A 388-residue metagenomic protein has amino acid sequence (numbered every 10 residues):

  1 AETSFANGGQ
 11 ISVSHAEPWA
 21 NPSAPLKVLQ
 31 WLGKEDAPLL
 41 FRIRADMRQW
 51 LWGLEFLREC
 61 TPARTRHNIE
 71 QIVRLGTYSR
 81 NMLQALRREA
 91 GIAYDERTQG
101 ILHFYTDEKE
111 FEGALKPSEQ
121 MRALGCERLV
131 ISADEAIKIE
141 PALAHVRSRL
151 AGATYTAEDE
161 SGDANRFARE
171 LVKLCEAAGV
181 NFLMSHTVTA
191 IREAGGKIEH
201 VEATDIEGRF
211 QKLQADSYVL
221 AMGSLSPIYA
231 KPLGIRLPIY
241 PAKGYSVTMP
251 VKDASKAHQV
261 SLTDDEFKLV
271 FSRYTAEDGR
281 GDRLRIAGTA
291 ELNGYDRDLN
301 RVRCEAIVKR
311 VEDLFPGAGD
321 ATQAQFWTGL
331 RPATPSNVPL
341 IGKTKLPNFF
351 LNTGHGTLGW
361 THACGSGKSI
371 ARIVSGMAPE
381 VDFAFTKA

Functional and structural regions predicted by a protein language model:
A1, G9-E59, A144, T187-E199 (+1 more regions): Active-site substrate-recognition segment that forms the wall of the catalytic cavity or substrate channel
S4: Extended, charge-enriched "interface" segments that sit outside catalytic cores
W50-K173: Rossmann-like flavin
A85-R97, A177-N181, I235, F315-T322 (+1 more regions): Surface-exposed helix-capping loop/turn segments at secondary-structure junctions
V130, E193-G195, V251, V338-A388: C-terminal lid/capping helical subdomain adjacent to the catalytic/cofactor pocket in oxidative enzymes
I131-A142, E160, N181-H200: A conserved short coil-to-beta-strand element within the FAD-binding core of flavoproteins
Y155-K173, S224-L225, R303-R310, G359 (+1 more regions): Mid-domain beta-loop-alpha active-site segment that forms a flexible, acidic cofactor/metal-binding surface
A178, L183, E207-S217: Core beta-strand elements of the Rossmann-like FAD/NAD(P) dinucleotide-binding domain in flavoenzyme oxidoreductases
